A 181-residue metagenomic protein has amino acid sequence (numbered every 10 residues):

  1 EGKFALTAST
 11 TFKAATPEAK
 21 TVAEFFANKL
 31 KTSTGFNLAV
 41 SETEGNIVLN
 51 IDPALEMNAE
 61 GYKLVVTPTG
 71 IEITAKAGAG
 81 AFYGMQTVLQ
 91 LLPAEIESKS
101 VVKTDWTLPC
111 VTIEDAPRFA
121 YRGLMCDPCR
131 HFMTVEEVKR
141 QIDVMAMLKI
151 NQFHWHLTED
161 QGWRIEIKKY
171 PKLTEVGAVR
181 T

Functional and structural regions predicted by a protein language model:
E1-F119: Contiguous, structured surface segment used for ligand recognition
E18-V22, E137, K169: Single-residue recognition of alpha-helix capping/boundary positions
K20, F82, F132-V135, R164: Loop/helix-junction capping segments adjacent to catalytic residues or to phosphate/diphosphate-binding pockets
A75, R122-V135, V176-T181: The substrate-binding groove and active-site-proximal loops of carbohydrate-active enzymes, especially glycoside
V88, M145, G177-R180: Alpha-helix boundary/capping residues
P117, Q161-T181: Aromatic- and acidic-residue-enriched carbohydrate-binding clefts of CAZyme catalytic domains
D127-D160, I167: A conserved hydrophobic secondary-structure block that centers on an alpha-helix together with its immediately flanking
